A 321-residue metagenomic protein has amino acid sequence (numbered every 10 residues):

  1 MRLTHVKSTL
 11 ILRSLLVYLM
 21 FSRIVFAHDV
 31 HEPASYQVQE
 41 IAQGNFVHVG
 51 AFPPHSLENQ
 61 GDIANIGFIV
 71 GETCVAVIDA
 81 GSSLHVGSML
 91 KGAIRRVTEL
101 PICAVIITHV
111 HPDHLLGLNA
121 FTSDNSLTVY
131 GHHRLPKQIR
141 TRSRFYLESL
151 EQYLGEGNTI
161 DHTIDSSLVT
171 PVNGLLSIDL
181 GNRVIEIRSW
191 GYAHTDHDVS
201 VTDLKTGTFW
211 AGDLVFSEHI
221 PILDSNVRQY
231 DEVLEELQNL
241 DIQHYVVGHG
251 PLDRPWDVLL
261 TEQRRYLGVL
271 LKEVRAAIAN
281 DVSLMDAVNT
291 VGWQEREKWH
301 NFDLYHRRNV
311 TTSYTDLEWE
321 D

Functional and structural regions predicted by a protein language model:
L12-R23: Bacterial N-terminal signal peptides
H28-D29, P33-E40, K137-W190, L204-K205 (+2 more regions): Metallo-beta-lactamase
A42-R96, V199-A211: Conserved beta-strand hairpin/beta-sheet module of binuclear metal-dependent hydrolase folds, prominently
I78-A80, C103-H111, Y130-H133, W190 (+2 more regions): Active-site neighborhood of phospho(di)ester-bond hydrolases with catalytic His/Asp-centered motifs
G87, G92-T170, K272: Active-site HxH/HxHxD metal-binding segment of metal-dependent hydrolases
V184-L240: Active-site-proximal loop/helix segments of hydrolase catalytic cores
D231-V282: Divalent-metal (often Zn2+) His-rich catalytic cores of metallo-beta-lactamase-fold enzymes
A279-D321: C-terminal regulatory/interaction regions
